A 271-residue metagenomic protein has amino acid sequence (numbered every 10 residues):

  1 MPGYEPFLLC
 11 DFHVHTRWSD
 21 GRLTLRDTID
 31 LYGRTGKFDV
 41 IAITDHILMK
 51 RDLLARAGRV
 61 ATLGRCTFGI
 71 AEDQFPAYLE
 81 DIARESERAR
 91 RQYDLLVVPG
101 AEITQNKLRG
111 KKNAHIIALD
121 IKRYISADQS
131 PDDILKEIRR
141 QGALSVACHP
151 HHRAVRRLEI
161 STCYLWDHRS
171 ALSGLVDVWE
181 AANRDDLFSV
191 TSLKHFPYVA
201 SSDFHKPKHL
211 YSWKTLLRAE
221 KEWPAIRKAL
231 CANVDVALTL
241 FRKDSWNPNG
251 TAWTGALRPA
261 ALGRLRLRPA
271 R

Functional and structural regions predicted by a protein language model:
M1-F7, S19, L25-T28, I43-H46 (+3 more regions): C-terminal functional module detector
P2-R140, A181-K194, Y198-S201: A metal-dependent hydrolase metal-coordination microenvironment
K50-R51, L108, V155-R157, H209: Short secondary-structure boundary/hinge segments and terminal tails
Q105, H152-V155, D186-L187, K206-P207: Short, catalytically relevant binding-site loops at active-site mouths
N113-A118, V155-S170, S212-L217: Short, surface-exposed, charged loop/turn segments at secondary-structure junctions
L144-R156: Aromatic-lined carbohydrate-recognition surfaces of secreted/lumenal glycan-active proteins
C148-H149, W179-E180, L210: Active-site core of metal-dependent hydrolases
S161-D186: Structural recognition of alpha->loop->beta junctions
